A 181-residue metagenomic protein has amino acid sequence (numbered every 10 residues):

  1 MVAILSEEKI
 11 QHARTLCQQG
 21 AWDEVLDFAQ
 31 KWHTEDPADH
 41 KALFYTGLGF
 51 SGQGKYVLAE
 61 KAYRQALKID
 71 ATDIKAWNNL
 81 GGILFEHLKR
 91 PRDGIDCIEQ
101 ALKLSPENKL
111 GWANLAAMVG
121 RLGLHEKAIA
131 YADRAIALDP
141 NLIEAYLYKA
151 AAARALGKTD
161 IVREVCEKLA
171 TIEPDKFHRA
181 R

Functional and structural regions predicted by a protein language model:
L5-E35, K41, Y45-G52: Alpha-helical segment of the N-proximal tetratricopeptide repeat
R14, L48, G82-I83, A117 (+1 more regions): Residue-level recognition of tetratricopeptide repeat
Q18-D27, G52-Q65, H87-Q100, L122-R134 (+2 more regions): Structural signature of tandem alpha-helical TPR/SEL1-like repeats, specifically the intra-repeat loop/turn
E35, I69, L104, L138 (+1 more regions): Structural marker of alpha-solenoid helical repeat scaffolds
A42, A76, G111, A145 (+1 more regions): TPR alpha-solenoid repeat register
G82, L147-G157, F177-R181: TPR/TPR-like alpha-solenoid helical repeat scaffolds
